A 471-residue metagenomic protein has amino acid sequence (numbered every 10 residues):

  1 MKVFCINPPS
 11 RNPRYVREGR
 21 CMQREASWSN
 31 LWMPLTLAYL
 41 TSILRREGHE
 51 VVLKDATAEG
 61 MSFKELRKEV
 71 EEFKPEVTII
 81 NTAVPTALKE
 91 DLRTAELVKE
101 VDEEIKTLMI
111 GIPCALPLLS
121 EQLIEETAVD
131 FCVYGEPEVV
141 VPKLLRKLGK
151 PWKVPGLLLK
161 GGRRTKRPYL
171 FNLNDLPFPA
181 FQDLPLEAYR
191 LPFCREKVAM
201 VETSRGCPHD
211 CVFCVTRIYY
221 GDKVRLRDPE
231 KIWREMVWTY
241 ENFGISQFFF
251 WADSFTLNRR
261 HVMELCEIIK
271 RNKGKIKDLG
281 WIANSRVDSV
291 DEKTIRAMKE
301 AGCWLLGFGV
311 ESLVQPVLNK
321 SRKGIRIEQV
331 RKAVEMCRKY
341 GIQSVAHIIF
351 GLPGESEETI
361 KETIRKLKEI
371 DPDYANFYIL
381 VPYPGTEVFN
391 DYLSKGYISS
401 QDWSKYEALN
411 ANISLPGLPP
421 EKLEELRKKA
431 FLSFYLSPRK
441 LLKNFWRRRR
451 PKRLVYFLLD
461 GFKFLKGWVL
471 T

Functional and structural regions predicted by a protein language model:
K2-C5, R67-V70, E76, E387-S404 (+1 more regions): Radical SAM enzyme core and accessory elements
V3-S29: Short glycine-rich His-centered loop
N7, K54-G60, G111, I218 (+2 more regions): Residue-level recognition of beta-strand->loop/alpha-helix junctions
P9, R14-R17, V154, K160-T203: N-terminal [4Fe-4S]-dependent radical SAM core
N12-V16, C114-S120, H209, N258-R260 (+5 more regions): Flexible glycine/acidic-rich beta-alpha junction loops that bind and position SAM and/or redox cofactors in anaerobic
W32, P179-V345, R365: Radical SAM [4Fe-4S] cluster-binding motif and immediate context
T36, L40-Y169, G385: Glycine-rich beta-alpha loop elements in corrinoid/cobalamin-binding modules across cobalamin-dependent enzymes
V77-I80, T86, K106, W233-M236 (+7 more regions): Conserved C-terminal portion of the radical SAM core fold that forms the substrate/S-adenosylmethionine-binding
